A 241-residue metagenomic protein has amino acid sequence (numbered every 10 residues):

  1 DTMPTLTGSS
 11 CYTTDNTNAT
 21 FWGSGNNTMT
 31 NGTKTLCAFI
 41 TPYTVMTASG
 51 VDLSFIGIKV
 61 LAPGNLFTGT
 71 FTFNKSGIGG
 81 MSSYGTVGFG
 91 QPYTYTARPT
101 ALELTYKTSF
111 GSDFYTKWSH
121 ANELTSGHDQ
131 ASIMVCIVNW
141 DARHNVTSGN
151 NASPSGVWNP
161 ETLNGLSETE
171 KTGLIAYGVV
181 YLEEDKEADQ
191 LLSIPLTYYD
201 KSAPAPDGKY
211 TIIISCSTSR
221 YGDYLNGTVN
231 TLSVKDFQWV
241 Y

Functional and structural regions predicted by a protein language model:
D1-E103, F110, W118-H120, S126-Y241: Aromatic (Trp/Tyr/Phe) and Gly/Pro-enriched flexible surface segments
